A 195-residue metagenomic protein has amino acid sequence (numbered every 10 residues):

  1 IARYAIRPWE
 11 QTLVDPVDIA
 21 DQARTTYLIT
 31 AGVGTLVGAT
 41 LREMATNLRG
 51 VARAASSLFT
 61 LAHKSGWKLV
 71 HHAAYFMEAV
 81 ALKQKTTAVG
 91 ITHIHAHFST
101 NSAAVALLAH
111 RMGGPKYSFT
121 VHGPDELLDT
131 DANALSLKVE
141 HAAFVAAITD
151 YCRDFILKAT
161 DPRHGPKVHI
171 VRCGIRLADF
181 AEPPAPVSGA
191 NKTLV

Functional and structural regions predicted by a protein language model:
I1-Y27, T100, H110, P115-Y117 (+1 more regions): Soluble, non-transmembrane catalytic domains of enzymes that act on hydrophobic metabolites at membranes
Y4, S99, V121-P124, R172-C173: Histidine-centered beta-alpha loop that forms part of the nucleotide-sugar donor binding/catalytic region in diverse
I6-H72: A conserved catalytic-core segment of Leloir-type glycosyltransferases
D21, T26-L28, L69-H71, L82-T100: Short N-terminal targeting/anchoring amphipathic segment
A96, E140, A147-I148: Short beta-strand scaffold positions
Y117-A143: A conserved, positively charged/aromatic
Y151, G174: Carbohydrate-associated surface elements
P184-V195: Conserved donor-binding/catalytic core segment of Leloir-type glycosyltransferases
